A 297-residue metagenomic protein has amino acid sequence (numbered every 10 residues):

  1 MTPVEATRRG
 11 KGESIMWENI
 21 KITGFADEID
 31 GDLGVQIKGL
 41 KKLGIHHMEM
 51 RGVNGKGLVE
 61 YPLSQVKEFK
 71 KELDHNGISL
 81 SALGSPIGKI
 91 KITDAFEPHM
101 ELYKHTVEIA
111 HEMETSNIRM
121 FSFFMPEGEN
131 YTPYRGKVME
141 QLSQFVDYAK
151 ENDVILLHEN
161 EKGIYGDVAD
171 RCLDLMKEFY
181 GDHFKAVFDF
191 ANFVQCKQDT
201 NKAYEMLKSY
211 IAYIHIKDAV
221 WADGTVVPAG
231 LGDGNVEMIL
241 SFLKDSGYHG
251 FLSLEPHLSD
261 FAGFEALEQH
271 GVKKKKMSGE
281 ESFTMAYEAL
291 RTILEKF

Functional and structural regions predicted by a protein language model:
M1-I15: Short, Lys/Arg-enriched N-terminal segments with co-localized hydrophobic residues within the first ~10-30 amino acids
E13-A26, D30-H46, D74, A169-F188 (+1 more regions): Histidine-acidic metal/acid-base catalytic patches
M16-T23, L80-I90, S122-M125: N-terminal small/glycine-rich loop or linker at the start of catalytic domains across soluble metabolic enzymes
E18, G34-K38, E72-H75, K91-A186 (+2 more regions): Active-site acidic/histidine proton-transfer and metal-coordination neighborhood in alpha/beta enzyme cores
E28-D30, G52-N54, P86-K89, S122-P126 (+4 more regions): Active-site-proximal loop/turn and secondary-structure-junction residues that shape catalytic pockets, frequently
E49-L73, F123-E129, G224: Glycine-rich, proline-tolerant flexible connector loops at the mouths of alpha/beta enzymes
E49-M50, L80-G84, S116-S122, L156-E159 (+1 more regions): Short beta-strand segments at enzyme active-site cores
N54-G57, K89-T93, P126-Y131, Q195-C196 (+2 more regions): A short acidic, helix-capping loop that chelates divalent metal ions and anchors anionic groups
